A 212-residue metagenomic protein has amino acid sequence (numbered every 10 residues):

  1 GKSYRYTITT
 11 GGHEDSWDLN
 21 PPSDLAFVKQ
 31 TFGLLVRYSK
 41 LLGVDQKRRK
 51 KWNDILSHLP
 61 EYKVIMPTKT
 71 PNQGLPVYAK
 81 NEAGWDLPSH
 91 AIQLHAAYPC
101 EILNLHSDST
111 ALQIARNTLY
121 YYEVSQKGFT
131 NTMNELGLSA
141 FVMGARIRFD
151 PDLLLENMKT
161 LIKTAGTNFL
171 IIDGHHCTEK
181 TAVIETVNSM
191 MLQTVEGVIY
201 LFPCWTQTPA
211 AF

Functional and structural regions predicted by a protein language model:
G1-K51: The feature captures the catalytic groove of carbohydrate-active enzymes
G1-S23, T70-L87, S139-F141, I147-R148 (+2 more regions): Carbohydrate-binding/catalytic loop surfaces
G1-T10, V64-K80, Q126-T132, K163-D173: Glycine- and aromatic-rich loop/turn segments at beta-sheet edges
F27-V44, H95-S107, S139-F149, T186-V195: Well-ordered alpha-helical scaffold segments within catalytic/enzyme domains
R49-L94: Long, low-complexity segments enriched in small/aliphatic residues
I55-T68, I114-K127, E156-N168, M191: Long, well-ordered core segments of solenoidal/helical folds
G84-D152: Long, repeat-rich segments with strong aromatic
F149-F212: Non-catalytic C-terminal accessory modules of carbohydrate-active enzymes
